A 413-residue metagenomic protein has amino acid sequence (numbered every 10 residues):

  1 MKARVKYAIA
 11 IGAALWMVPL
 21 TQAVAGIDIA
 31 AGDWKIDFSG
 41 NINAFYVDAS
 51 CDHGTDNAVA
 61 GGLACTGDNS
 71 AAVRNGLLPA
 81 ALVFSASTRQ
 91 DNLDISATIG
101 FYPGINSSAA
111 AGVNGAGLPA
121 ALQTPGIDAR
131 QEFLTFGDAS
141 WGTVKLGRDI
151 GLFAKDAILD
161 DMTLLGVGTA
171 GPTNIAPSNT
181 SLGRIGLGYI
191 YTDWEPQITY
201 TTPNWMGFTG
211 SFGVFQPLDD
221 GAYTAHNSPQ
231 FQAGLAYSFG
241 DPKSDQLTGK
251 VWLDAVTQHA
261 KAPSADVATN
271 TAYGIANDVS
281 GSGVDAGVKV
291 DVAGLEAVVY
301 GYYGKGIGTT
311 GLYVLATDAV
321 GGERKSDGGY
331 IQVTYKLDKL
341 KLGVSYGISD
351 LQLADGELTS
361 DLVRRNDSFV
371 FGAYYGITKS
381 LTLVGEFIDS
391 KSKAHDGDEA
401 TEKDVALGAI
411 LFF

Functional and structural regions predicted by a protein language model:
M1-D28: Cleavable N-terminal export/targeting peptides
G26-D48, C65-D219, N227-P229, A236-G240 (+1 more regions): Outer membrane beta-barrel
A31-D33, V73-P79, P125-A129, Y189-D193 (+6 more regions): Transmembrane beta-barrel outer-membrane domains
G32-G40, R89-I95, S140-V144, M206-F208 (+9 more regions): Outer-envelope beta-barrel architecture signal
G40-Y46, A97-F101, R148, F212-V214 (+4 more regions): Transmembrane beta-barrel strands of outer-membrane/channel proteins
T66-S70, L118-A120, I185, D220-A222 (+4 more regions): Extracellular loop and loop/strand-boundary signature of outer-membrane beta-barrel proteins
A233, T401-F413: Outer-membrane beta-barrel "beta-signal"
A233-F371: Detector for outer-membrane/organellar transmembrane beta-barrel domains, recognizing the amphipathic beta-strand
